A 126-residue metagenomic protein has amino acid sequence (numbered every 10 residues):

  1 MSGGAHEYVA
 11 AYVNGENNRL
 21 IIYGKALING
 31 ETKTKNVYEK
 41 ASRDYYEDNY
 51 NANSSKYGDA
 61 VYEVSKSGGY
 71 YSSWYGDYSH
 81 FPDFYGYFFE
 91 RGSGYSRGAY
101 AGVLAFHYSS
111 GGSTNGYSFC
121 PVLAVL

Functional and structural regions predicted by a protein language model:
M1: Short, ordered coil/turn segments that flank beta-strands lining enzyme active or ligand-binding pockets
G4-N14, L27-L126: C-terminal, surface-exposed recognition/capping segments
G15-K25: A short, polar/charged loop-to-alpha-helix boundary motif
